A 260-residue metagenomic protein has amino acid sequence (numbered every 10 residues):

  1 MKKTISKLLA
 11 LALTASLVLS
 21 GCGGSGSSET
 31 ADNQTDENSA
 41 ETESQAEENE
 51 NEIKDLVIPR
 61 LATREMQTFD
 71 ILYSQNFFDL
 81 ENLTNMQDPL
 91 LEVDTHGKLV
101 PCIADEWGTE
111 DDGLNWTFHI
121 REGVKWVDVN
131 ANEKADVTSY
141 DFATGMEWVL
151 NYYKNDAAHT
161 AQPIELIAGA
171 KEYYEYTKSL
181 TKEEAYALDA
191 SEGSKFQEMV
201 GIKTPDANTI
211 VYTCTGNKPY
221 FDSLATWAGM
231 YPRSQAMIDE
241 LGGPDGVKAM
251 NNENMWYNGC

Functional and structural regions predicted by a protein language model:
M1-S20: Sec-dependent bacterial lipoprotein signal peptides
L19-N33: Bacterial lipoprotein signal-peptidase II cleavage site
T35-P59: N-terminal low-complexity, Pro/Thr/Ser-rich intrinsically disordered segments that act as propeptides or flexible
L61-D111, Y257-C260: N-terminal lobe/hinge region of extracytoplasmic solute-binding protein
L91, T95, E122-K125, E147-N155 (+3 more regions): Sec-exported extracytoplasmic/periplasmic mature domains
T95, F196-M199, A207, C214-C260: Gly/Pro-rich hinge or "lid" segments in bacterial periplasmic/extracellular proteins
D105-G169, V211: Aromatic- and charge-enriched surface segment that lines or borders ligand/interaction sites
D156-M199, G243-M255: Surface-exposed intrinsically disordered loops and tails
